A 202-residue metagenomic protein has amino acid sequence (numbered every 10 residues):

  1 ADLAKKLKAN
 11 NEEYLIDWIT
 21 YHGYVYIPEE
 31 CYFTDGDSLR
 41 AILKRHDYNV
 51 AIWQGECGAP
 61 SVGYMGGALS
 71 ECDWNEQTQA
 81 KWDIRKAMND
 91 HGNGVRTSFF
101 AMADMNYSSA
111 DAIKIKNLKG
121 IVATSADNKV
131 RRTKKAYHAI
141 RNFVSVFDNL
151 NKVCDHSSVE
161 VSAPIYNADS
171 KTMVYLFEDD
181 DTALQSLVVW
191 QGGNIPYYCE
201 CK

Functional and structural regions predicted by a protein language model:
A1-T97: Noncatalytic carbohydrate-binding groove/subsite architecture in carbohydrate-active enzymes
Y26, A59-P60, D104-M105, Q191-I195: Short, solvent-exposed loop/turn segments at secondary-structure junctions
E29, Y107, Y197-C199: Short acidic, gly/pro-rich beta-turn/loop elements at beta-sheet edges and active-site/ligand-binding grooves
K44, S145-D148, G192: Hydrophobic alpha-helix feature that most strongly marks membrane-spanning transmembrane helices and their immediate
A59-A168: Aromatic/acidic polysaccharide-binding cleft in carbohydrate-active enzymes
E160-K202: Carbohydrate-binding surface patches
